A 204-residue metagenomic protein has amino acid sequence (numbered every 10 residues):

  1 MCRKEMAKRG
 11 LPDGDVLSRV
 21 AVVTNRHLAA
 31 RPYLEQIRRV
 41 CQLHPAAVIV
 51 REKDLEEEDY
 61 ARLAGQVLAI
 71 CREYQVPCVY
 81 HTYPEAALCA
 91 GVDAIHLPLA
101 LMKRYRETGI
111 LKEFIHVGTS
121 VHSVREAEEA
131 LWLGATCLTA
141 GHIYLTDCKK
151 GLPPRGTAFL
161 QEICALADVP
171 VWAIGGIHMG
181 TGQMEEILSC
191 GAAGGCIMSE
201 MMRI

Functional and structural regions predicted by a protein language model:
M1-Q36, A100, G109: N-terminal amphipathic alpha-helix/helix-capping segment at the start of soluble metabolic enzymes
S18-T24, V48-V50, C78-Y80, I95-L97 (+4 more regions): Hydrophobic faces of well-ordered beta-strands that scaffold small-molecule active sites in alpha/beta enzyme cores
V22, P98-G109, C137-L152, G176-I204: Glycine-rich phosphate-binding active-site loops on the catalytic face of alpha/beta enzymes
I37-H44, A69-E73, L88-C89, T108-K112 (+2 more regions): Acidic (Asp/Glu)-rich catalytic clusters
A47-D59, H142-K149: Glycine-rich, proline-tolerant flexible connector loops at the mouths of alpha/beta enzymes
A61-Y80, L99-M102, R106-S123, P153-H178: Alpha-helix-loop-beta-strand connector modules within alpha/beta enzyme cores
C78-D93, H122-G134, L166-I197: Catalytic cores of alpha/beta
A90, A94, G118-A165, V169 (+1 more regions): Glycine/Thr-rich beta-alpha phosphate-binding loop at enzyme active sites
